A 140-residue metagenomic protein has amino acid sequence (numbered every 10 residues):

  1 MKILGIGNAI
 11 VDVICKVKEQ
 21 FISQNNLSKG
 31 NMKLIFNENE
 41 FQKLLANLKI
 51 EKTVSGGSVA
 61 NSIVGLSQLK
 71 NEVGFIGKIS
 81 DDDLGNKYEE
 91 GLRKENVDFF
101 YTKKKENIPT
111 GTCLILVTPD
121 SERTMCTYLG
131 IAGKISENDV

Functional and structural regions predicted by a protein language model:
M1, T110-T112: Change "...and in nucleic-acid phosphodiester-cleaving endonucleases..." to "...and in nucleic-acid processing enzymes
M1-I76: Glycine-rich phosphate/adenosyl-contacting loop at the front of the ribokinase-like
I14-K18, Y88, Y128: Short acidic, glycine/serine/threonine-rich loops at helix termini
V54-N61, L84, E106-P109, A132-D139: Short secondary-structure boundary/capping elements
K78-S80: Alpha-helical transmembrane segments within multi-pass membrane transporters and channels
N86-K94, N138: Replace "anionic and nucleotidyl ligands
G91-I108: A glycine-rich helix N-cap at a beta->alpha junction
F100-K105, I115-V140: Conserved phosphate-binding/catalytic loop of the ribokinase/pfkB sugar-kinase fold
